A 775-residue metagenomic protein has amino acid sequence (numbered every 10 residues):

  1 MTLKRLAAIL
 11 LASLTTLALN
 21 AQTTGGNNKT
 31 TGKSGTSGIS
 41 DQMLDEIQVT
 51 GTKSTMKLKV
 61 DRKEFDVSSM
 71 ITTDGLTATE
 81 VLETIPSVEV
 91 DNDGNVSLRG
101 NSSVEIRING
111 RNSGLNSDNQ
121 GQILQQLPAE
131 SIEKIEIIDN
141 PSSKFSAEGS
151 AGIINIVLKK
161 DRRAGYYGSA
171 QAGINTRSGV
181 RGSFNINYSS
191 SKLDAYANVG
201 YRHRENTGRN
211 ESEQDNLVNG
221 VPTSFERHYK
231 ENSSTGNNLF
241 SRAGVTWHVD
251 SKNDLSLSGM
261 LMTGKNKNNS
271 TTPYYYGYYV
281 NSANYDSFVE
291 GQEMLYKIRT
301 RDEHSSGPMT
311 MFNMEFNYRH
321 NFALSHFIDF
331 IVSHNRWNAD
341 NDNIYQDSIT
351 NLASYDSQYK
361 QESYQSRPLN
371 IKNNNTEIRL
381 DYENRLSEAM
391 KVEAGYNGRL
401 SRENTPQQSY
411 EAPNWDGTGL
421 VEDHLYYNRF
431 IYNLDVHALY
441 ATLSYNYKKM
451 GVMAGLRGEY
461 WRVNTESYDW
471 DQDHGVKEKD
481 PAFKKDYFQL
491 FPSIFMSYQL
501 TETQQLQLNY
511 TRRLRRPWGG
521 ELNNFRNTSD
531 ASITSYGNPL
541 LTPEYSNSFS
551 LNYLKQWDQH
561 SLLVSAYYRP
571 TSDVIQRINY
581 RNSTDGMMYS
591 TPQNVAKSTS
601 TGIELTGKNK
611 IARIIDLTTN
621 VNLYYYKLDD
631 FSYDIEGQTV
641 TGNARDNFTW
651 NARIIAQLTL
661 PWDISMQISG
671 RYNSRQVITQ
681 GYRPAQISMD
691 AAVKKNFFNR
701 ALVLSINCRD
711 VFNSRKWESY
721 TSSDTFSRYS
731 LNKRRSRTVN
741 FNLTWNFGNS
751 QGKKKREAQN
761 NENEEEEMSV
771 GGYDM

Functional and structural regions predicted by a protein language model:
Q22-I71, D91-D93, R99-S103, I138-N140: Short, acidic, small-residue-rich periplasmic hinge/interaction motif at the N-terminus of Gram-negative outer-membrane
A78, T84, R111-D139: Short acidic/polar hinge/loop motifs at secondary-structure boundaries that mediate gating or recognition
A78-V81, Q120-Q122, I137, G149-Q171 (+1 more regions): N-terminal periplasmic accessory domains that precede and gate Gram-negative outer-membrane beta-barrel machines
S178-R209, V221-S270, T310-M314: Transmembrane beta-barrel wall of Gram-negative outer-membrane proteins
Q365, V392-T501, Y633: Signature of Gram-negative outer-membrane beta-barrel scaffolds
S366, N375-R379, V421-Y427, Y536-N538 (+5 more regions): Outer membrane beta-barrel strand-and-loop segments of large Gram-negative receptors, especially TonB-dependent
R462, E502-S548, Y568-S590, Q676 (+1 more regions): Surface-exposed extracellular loop regions of Gram-negative outer-membrane beta-barrel proteins, predominantly
I494, R645-M775: Conserved C-terminal beta-signal and adjacent last beta-strands/turns of outer-membrane beta-barrel proteins
